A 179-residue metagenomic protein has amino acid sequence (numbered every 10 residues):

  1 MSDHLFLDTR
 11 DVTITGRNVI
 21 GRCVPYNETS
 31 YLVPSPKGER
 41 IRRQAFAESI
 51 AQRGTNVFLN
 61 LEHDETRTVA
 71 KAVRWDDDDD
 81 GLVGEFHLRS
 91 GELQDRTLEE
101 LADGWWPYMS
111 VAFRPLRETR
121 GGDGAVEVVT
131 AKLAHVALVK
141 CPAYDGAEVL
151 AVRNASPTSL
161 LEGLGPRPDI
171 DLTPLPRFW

Functional and structural regions predicted by a protein language model:
M1-Q52, P157-D169, F178: Polar/acidic, low-complexity leader/linker segments enriched in S/T/G and N/D
D8-N18, V73-R167: Residue microenvironments linked to proteolytic maturation and disulfide-stabilized extracellular modules
R22-C23, L61-H63, F86, K140: Pocket-edge structural micro-motifs
P25, L59, H63, D77-D79: Conserved short "hinge" loops at termini or chain/domain junctions
Y26-T29, D64-R67, S90-L93, R117: Short, charged/polar surface micro-motifs in flexible loops or helix N-caps
G54-H63, M109: Short conserved beta-strand and strand-loop elements enriched in small hydrophobics with frequent Asp/Gly
A70: Catalytic zinc-binding patch centered on the HExxH motif and its immediate surroundings that defines zinc-dependent
